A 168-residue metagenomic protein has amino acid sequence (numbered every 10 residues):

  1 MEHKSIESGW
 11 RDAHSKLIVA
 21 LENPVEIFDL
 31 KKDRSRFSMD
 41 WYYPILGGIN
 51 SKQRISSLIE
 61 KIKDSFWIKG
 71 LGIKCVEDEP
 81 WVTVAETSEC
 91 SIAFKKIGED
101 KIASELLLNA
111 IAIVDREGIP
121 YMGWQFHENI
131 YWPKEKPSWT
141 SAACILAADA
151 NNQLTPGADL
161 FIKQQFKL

Functional and structural regions predicted by a protein language model:
G9-V82, E105, N109-L168: Extended glycan-interaction surfaces of carbohydrate-active proteins
C90-A93: Residue-level signature for tetratricopeptide repeat
K96-I97, A150: Active-site catalytic microenvironments for nucleophilic, acid-base chemistry
I102: Aromatic-lined substrate-binding rim segments of carbohydrate-active enzymes
